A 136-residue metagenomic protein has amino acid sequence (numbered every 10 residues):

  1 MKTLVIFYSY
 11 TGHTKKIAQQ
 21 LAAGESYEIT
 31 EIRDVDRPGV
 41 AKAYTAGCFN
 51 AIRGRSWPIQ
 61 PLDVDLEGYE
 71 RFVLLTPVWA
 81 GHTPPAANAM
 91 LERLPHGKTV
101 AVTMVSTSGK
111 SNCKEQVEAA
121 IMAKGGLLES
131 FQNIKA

Functional and structural regions predicted by a protein language model:
M1-R71, G81-P85, M122-N133: N-terminal beta1-alpha1-beta2 submodule of the flavodoxin-like/Rossmannoid cofactor-binding fold
V5, L74, A101-M104: Structural beta-sheet core signal
S9, P77-V78, S106-S108: Residue-level signal for short, function-critical loop segments
A23, E92-R93, A119: Solvent-exposed polar/charged
L66-E67, L91-T99, K124: Short, conserved loop/helix-junction motifs that constitute active-site signature segments in enzyme catalytic cores
V78-P85, R93-L94, V102: Beta-strand-rich cores of mature extracytoplasmic or soluble domains
A86-M90, E115-V117: Short alpha-helix in the alpha/beta-hydrolase fold that links the catalytic acid
V100-A136: Short, glycine-/small-residue-rich phosphate/pyrophosphate-handling segment
